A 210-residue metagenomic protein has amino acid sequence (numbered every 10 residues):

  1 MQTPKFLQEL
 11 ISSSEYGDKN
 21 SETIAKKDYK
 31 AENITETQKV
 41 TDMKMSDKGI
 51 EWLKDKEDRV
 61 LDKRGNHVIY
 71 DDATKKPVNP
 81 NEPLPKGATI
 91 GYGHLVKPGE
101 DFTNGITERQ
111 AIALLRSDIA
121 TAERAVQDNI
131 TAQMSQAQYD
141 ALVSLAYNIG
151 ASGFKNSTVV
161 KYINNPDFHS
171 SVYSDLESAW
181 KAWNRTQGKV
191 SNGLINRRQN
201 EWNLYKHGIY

Functional and structural regions predicted by a protein language model:
M1-E51, K56-R64, A73-N79, H94 (+5 more regions): Long, amphipathic alpha-helical surface segments
R64-I69, Y139: Short coil/turn segments at secondary-structure boundaries
P85-G87, Y139: Extracytoplasmic
T89-Y92: Glycine- and aromatic-enriched membrane insertion/assembly motifs of diderm outer-membrane and organelle channel
G105: Active-site-adjacent substrate/metal-binding segments within catalytic domains of carbohydrate-active enzymes
N129-Q138: Structural motif
A146-A151: Short alpha-helix boundary/capping elements
